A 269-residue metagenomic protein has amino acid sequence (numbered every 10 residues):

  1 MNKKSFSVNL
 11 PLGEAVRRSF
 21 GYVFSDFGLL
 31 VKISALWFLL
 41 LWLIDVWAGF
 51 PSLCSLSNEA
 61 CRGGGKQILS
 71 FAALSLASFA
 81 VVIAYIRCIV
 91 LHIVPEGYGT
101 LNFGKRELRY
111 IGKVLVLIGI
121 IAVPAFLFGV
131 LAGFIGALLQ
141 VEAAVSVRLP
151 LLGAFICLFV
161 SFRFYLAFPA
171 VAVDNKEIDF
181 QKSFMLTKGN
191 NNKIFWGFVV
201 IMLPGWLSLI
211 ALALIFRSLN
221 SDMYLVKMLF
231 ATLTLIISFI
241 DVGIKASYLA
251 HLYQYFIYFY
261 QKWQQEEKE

Functional and structural regions predicted by a protein language model:
M1-L53, A154-D222, S238: Nonpolar helix-loop interface/hinge motif
N2, L56-A77, V81-Y98, R163-K176 (+1 more regions): Juxtamembrane transition segments at transmembrane-helix termini in multipass membrane proteins
R18, V94-I120, K182: Interfacial transmembrane-helix boundary/kink motif in multi-pass membrane proteins
V31-K32, I68-L69, I111-L115, R148-L152 (+3 more regions): Hydrophobic alpha-helical transmembrane segments
A35, L39, A77-V82, L115-G119: Hydrophobic alpha-helical transmembrane segments of multi-pass integral membrane proteins
V81, V90, G104-R109, V116-A132 (+1 more regions): Intrinsic disorder/low-complexity detector
I118-A137, M202-S218: Alpha-helical transmembrane segments and their membrane-interface junctions in multi-pass membrane proteins
G136-V147, L151, N220-D222: Membrane interface segments of multi-pass transport proteins and intramembrane proteases
